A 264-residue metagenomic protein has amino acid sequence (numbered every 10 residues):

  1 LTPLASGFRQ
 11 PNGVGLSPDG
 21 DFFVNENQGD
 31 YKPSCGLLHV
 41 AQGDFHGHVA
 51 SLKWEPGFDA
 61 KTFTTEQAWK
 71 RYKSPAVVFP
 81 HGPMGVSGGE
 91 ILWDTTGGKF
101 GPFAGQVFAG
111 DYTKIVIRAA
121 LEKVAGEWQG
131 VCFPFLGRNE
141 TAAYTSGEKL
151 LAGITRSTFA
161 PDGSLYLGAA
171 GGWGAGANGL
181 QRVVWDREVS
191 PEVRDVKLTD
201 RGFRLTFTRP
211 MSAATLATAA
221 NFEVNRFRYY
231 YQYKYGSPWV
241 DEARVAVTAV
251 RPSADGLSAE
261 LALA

Functional and structural regions predicted by a protein language model:
L1-S190: Beta-propeller domains with acidic blade repeats across secreted/periplasmic ectodomains and cytosolic WD/CNH propellers
Q28, G171, R209-M211, L263: A mature extracytoplasmic/lumenal domain signature
L121, F135, R244-P252: Short, surface-exposed loop motifs enriched in S/T, G, D/E and P with embedded aromatic residues
D195-T199: Short, solvent-exposed loop/linker segments at the N-terminal edge of repeated beta-sheet extracellular domains
R201-L205, A259: Structural beta-strand segments of beta-rich domains
R204-T248: Short, surface-exposed alpha-helix to beta-strand junction/turn motifs within ectodomains of secreted and cell-envelope
R251-A264: A surface-exposed beta-strand-loop module
